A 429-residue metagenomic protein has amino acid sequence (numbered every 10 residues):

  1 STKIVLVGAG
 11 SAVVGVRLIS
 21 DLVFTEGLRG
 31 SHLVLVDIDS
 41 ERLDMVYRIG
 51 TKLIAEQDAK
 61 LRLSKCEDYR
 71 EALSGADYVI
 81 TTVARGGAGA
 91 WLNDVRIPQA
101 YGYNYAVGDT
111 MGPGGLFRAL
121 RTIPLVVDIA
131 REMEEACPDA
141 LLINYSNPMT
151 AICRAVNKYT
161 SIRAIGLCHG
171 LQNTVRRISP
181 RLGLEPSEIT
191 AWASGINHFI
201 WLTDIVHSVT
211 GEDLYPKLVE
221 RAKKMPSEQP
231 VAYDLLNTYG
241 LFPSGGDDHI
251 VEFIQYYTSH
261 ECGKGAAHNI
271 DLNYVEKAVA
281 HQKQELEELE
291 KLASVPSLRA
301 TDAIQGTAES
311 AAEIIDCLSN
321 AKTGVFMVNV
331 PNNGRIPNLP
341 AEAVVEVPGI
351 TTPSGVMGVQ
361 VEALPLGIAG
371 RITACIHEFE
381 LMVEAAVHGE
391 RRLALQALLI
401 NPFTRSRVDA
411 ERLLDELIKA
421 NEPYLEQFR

Functional and structural regions predicted by a protein language model:
I4-G30: N-terminal Rossmann-like dinucleotide-binding module
F24-D58: Glycine-rich phosphate-binding loop and adjoining beta1-alpha1-beta2 segment of Rossmann-like nucleotide-binding folds
S31, G87-A88: Short glycine-rich, flexible loops that bind phosphorylated cofactors or substrates
R62-G75: Short acidic low-complexity segments
S74, I80-T81, N144: Redox-cofactor binding/interface segments in oxidoreductases and associated redox assembly factors
G89-K158: Rossmann-fold NAD(P)-binding glycine/threonine-rich loop
I129-I200, V206: Internal, well-ordered domain-core segments that constitute the primary functional module of diverse proteins
P180-R429: Long, compositionally biased stretches enriched for glycine and/or charged residues
